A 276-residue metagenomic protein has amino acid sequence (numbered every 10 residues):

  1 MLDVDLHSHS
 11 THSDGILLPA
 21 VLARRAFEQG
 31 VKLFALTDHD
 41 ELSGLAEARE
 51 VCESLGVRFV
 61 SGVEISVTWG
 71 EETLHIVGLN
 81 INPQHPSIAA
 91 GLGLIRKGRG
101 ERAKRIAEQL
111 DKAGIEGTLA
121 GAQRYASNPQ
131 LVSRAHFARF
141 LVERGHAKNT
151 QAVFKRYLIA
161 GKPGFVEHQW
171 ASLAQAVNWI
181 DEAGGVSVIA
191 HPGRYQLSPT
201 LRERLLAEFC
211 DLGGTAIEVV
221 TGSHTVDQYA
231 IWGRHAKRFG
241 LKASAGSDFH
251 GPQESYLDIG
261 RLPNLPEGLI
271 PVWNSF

Functional and structural regions predicted by a protein language model:
M1-E72, Y157-A160, A171-W179, A183-G184 (+4 more regions): An N-terminally biased module of ancient metal coordination in phosphate/nucleic-acid-related enzymes
V51-C210, P263, E267-L269: Extended substrate/RNA-proximal surfaces in nucleic-acid metabolism proteins
L257-D258: C-terminal regions of proteins
